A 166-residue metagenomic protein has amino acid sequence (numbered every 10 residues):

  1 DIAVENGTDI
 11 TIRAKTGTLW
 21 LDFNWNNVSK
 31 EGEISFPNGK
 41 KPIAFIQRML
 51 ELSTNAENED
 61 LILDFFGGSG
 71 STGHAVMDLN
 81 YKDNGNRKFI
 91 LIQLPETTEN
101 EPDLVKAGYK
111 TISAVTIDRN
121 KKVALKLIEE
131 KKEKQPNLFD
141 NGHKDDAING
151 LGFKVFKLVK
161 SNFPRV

Functional and structural regions predicted by a protein language model:
D1, G17, L91, I112 (+1 more regions): Intrinsically disordered, low-complexity regions
D1, G85-R87, L94-T97, D103-L104 (+2 more regions): Charged, often flexible domain-edge or linker segments that flank or initiate folded functional domains
D1-L61, D83-G85, E96-E99: Class I S-adenosyl-L-methionine
G7, G32-E33, D103, A107 (+1 more regions): A general structural-boundary detector
L19, F89-L91, G152-V155: Conserved beta-strand scaffold positions in the cores of enzyme catalytic domains, especially in NTP/NDP-utilizing
D22, L94, L158-K160: Active-site donor-binding loop signature of nucleotide-sugar glycosyltransferases
I43-L127: Conserved S-adenosyl-L-methionine
K106-V166: SAM-dependent methyltransferase catalytic region
